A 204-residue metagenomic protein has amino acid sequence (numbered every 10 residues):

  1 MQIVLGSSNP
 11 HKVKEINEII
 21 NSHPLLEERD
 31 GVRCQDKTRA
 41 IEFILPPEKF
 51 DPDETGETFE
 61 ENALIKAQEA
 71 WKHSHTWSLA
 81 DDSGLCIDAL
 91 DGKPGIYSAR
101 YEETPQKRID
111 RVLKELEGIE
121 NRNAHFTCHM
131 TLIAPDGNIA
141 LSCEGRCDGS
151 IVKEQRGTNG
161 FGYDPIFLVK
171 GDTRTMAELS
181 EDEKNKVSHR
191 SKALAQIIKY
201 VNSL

Functional and structural regions predicted by a protein language model:
Q2-V4, P10-H23, A40-L204: Anionic-ligand binding patches
E27-R29: Glycine-biased, low-complexity coil/linker segments
